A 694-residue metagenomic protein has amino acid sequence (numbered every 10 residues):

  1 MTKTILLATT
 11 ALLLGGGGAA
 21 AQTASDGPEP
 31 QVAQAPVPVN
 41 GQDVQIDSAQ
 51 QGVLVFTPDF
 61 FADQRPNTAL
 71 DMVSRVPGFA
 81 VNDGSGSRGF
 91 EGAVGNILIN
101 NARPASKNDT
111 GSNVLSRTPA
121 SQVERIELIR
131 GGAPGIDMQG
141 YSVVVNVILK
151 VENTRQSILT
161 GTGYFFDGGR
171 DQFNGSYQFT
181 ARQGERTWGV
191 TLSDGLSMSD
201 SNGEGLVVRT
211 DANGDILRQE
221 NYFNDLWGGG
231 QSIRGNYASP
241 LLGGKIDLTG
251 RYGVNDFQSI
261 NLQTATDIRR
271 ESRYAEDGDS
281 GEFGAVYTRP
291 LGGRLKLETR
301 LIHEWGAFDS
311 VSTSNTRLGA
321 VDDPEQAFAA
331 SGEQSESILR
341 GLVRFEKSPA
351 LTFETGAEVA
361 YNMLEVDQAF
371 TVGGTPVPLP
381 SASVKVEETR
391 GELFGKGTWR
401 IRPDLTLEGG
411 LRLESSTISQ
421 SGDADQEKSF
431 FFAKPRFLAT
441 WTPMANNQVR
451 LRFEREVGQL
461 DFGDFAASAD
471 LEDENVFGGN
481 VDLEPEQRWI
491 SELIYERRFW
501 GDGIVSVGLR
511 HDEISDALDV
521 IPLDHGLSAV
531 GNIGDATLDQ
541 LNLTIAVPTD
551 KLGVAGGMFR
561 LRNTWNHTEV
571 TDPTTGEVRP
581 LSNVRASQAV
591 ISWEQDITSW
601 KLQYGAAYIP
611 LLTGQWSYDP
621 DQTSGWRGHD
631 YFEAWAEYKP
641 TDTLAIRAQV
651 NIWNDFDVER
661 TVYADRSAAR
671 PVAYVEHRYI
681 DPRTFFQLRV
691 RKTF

Functional and structural regions predicted by a protein language model:
Q22-A62, G84, G92-V94, G131: Short, acidic, small-residue-rich periplasmic hinge/interaction motif at the N-terminus of Gram-negative outer-membrane
D47, L70-K107: Extracytoplasmic beta-strand/coil segments of soluble accessory domains associated with Gram-negative outer-membrane
A69-M72, I97-L98, N113-V114, Q139-G161 (+1 more regions): N-terminal periplasmic accessory domains that precede and gate Gram-negative outer-membrane beta-barrel machines
R103-R130, G235: Short acidic/polar hinge/loop motifs at secondary-structure boundaries that mediate gating or recognition
T118-Q156, T693: A beta-strand signature from Gram-negative outer-membrane beta-barrel systems, especially the internal plug domain
G278, G332, A382, V386-E388 (+7 more regions): Outer-membrane beta-barrel signature, preferentially recognizing the C-terminal barrel domain of Gram-negative
V505, L509-E513, G531-Y618: Gram-negative outer-membrane beta-barrel transporters
Y638-F694: C-terminal beta-signal and adjacent terminal beta-strands/loops of Gram-negative outer-membrane beta-barrel proteins
